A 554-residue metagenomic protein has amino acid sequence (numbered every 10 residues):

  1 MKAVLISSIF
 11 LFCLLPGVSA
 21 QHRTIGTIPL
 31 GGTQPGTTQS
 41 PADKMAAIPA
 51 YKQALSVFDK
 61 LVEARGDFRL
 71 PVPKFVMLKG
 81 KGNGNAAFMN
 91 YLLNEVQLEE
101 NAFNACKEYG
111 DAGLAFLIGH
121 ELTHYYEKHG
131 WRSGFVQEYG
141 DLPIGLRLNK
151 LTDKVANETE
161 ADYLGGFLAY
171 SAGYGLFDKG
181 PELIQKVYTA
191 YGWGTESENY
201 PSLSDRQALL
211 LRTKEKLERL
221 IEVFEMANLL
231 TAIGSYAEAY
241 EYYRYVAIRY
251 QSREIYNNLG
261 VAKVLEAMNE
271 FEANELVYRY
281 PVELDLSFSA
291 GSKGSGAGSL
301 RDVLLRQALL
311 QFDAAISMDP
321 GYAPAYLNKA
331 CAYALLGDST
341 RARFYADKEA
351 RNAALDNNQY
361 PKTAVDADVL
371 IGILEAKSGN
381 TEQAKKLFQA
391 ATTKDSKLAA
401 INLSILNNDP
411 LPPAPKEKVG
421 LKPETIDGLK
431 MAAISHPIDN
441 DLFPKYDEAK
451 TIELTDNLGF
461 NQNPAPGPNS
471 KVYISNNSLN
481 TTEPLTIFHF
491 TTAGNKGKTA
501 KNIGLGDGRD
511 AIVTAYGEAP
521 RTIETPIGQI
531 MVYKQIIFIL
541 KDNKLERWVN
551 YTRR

Functional and structural regions predicted by a protein language model:
M1-L5: Positively charged n-region of N-terminal signal peptides that target proteins for export
S7-L14: Bacterial N-terminal signal peptides
S8, H129-G130, T552: Residues that line or immediately flank small-molecule/substrate-binding pockets and catalytic motifs
F12, D67-R69, F88-N90, A247 (+4 more regions): A generic structural signal for short, solvent-exposed coil/turn residues that cap or connect secondary-structure
L14, R69, L442-K445: Short, structurally constrained coil/turn elements that cap an alpha-helix or connect an alpha-helix to the following
P16-A20: Sec/Tat signal peptide C-region and signal peptidase I cleavage site
Q21-P415: A Zn2+-metalloprotease active-site environment signal
P413-R554: Short helix/turn-capping signatures at newly exposed starts of structured segments
